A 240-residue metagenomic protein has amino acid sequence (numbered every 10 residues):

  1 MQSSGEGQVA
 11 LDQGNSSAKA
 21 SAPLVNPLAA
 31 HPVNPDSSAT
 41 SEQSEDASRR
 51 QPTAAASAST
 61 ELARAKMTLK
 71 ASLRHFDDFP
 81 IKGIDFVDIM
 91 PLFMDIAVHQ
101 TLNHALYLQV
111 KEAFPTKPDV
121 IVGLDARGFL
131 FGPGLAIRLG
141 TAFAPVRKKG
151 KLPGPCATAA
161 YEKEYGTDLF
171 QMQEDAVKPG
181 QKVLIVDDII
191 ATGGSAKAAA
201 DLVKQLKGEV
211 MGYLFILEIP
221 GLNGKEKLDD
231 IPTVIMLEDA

Functional and structural regions predicted by a protein language model:
M1-L73, A240: Eukaryotic N-terminal low-complexity, Ser/Thr- and Lys/Arg-rich leader segments that predominantly function as
Q2-L11, E61, A65, A71-S72 (+1 more regions): PRPP-dependent phosphoribosyltransferase catalytic core
D46-K117: Active-site-facing substrate-recognition patch
T116-D125: Short glycine-rich phosphate-binding loop at a beta-alpha junction
D119, Q181, M211: Conserved acidic residues
L130-L139: Short Gly/Thr/Asp-enriched flexible loops that form oxyanion-binding sites at enzyme active sites
T141-L184: Short, glycine/charge-rich flexible loops or terminal/linker lids adjacent to PRPP-binding catalytic cores
D188, G193: Conserved G/P- and acidic residue-centered "switch" motifs that form tight phosphate/ATP-binding loops in soluble
